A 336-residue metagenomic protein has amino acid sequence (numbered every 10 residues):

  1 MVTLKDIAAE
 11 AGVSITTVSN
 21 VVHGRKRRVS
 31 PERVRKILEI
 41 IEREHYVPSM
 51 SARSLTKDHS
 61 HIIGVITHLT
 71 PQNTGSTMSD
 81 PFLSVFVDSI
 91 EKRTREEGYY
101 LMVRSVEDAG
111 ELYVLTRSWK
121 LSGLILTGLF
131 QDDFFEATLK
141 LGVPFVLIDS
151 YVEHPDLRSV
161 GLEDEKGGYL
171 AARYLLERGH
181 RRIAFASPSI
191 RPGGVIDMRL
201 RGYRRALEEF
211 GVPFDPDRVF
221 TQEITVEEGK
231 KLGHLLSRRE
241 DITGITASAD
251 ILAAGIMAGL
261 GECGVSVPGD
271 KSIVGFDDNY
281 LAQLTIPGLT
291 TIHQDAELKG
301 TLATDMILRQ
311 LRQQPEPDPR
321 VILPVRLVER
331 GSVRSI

Functional and structural regions predicted by a protein language model:
M1-H61: N-terminal helix-turn-helix DNA-binding module of bacterial transcription factors
V2, D58-R173, H234-S237, D241 (+1 more regions): Alpha-helical recognition/docking segments in bacterial nutrient-uptake and carbohydrate-utilization systems
S60, Y174-I183: Glycine-rich phosphate/diphosphate-binding loops that line cofactor/substrate pockets in enzymes
Q72-L83, Y100-L112, V160-L170, A186-L232 (+4 more regions): Hinge/beta->alpha junction and helix N-cap segments in small-molecule ligand-binding domains
R181-R182, F214-R218, V267-S272: Short acidic capping loops at alpha-helix termini that bridge into adjacent secondary structure
L232-I336: Flexible loop/turn connectors
